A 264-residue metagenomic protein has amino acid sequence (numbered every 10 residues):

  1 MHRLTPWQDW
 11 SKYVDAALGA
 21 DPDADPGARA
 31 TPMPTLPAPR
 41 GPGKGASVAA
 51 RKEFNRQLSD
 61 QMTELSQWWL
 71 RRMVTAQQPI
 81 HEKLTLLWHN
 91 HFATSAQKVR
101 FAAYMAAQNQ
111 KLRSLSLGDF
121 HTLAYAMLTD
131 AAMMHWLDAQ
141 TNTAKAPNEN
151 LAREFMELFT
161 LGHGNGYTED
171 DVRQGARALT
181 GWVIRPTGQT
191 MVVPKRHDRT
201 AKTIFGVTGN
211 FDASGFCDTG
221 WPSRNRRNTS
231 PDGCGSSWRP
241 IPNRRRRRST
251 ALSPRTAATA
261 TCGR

Functional and structural regions predicted by a protein language model:
M1-L115: N-terminal accessory alpha/beta regions
L18, G45-R51, L65, F101-R264: Active-site substrate-binding loop specific to GH73 endo-beta-N-acetylglucosaminidase modules in bacterial autolysins
